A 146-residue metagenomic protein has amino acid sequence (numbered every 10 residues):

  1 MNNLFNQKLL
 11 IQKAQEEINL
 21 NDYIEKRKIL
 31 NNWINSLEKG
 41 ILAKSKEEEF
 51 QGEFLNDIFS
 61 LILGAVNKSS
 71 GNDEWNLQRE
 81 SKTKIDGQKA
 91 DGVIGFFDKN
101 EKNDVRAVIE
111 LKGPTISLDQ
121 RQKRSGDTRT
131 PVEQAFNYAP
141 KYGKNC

Functional and structural regions predicted by a protein language model:
M1-N145: A short, conserved, highly charged catalytic patch centered on acidic carboxylates
